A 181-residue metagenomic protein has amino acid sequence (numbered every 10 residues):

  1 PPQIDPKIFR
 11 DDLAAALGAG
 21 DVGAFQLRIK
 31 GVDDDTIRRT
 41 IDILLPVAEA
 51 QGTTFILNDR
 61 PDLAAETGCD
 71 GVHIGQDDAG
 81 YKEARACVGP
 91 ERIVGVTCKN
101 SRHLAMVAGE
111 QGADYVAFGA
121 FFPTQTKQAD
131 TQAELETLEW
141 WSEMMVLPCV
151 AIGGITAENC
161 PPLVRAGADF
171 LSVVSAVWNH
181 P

Functional and structural regions predicted by a protein language model:
P1-Y81, A86-D114, D130-A133, W140 (+4 more regions): Conserved N-terminal beta1-alpha1 strand-loop-helix module at the mouth
A65-E66, A120-F122: Active-site beta->alpha loop and helix N-cap motifs at the rims of alpha/beta catalytic domains
F118, V150-I155, V173-S175: Glycine-rich beta-strand-to-loop/alpha-helix junction loops that act as flexible
Q125-A129: Short, glycine/charged-rich beta-strand-loop motifs at protein surfaces that mediate ligand recognition and catalysis
D169-F170: Internal alpha/beta core interface subdomains
